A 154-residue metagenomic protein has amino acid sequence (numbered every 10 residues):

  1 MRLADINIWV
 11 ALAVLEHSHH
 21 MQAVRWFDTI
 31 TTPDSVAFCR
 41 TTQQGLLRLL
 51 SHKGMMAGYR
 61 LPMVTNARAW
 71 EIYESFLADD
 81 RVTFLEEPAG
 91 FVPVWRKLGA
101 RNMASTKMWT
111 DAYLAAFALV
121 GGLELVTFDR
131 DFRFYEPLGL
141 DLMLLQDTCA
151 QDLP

Functional and structural regions predicted by a protein language model:
M1-F38, L50-R68, D152: Short, well-structured N-terminal submotif of metal-dependent ribonuclease cores
D5, K107-M108, D129, M143-P154: Histidine- and aromatic-rich ligand-binding microenvironments
I8, T42, G90, D131-F132: Alpha-helix capping/helix-boundary segments
P33, A78-V126: Active-site neighborhoods of divalent-metal-dependent phosphate/nucleic-acid chemistry enzymes
Q44-L47: Amphipathic alpha-helical repeat scaffolds of TPR domains
R68, I72-S75: Acidic, glycine-rich loop-and-strand cores that form catalytic or ligand-binding grooves in diverse globular domains
F132-L138: Short loop/helix-cap segments at secondary-structure boundaries that form the rim of catalytic
